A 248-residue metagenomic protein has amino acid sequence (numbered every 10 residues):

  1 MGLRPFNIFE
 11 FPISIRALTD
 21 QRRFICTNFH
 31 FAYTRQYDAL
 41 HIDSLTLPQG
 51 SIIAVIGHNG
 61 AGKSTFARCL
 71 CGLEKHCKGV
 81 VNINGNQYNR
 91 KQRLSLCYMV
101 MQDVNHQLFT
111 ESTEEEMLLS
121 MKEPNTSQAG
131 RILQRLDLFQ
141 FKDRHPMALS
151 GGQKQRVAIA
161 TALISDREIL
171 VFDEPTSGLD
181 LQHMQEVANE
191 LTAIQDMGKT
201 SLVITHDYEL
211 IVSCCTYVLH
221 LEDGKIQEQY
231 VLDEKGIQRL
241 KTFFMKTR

Functional and structural regions predicted by a protein language model:
M1-R4, K225-T247: Conserved beta-strand-loop-alpha-helix hinge in the C-terminal portion of ABC ATPase nucleotide-binding domains
C71: Helix-to-loop junction immediately C-terminal to a conserved catalytic motif
T126-F141: Conserved ABC ATPase "signature" region
H145-L149, Q153: Conserved ABC ATPase signature
I159: Hydrophobic anchor residue at the start of the ABC signature
L170-D173: Catalytic Walker B motif of ABC-type/P-loop ATPase nucleotide-binding domains
T205-H206: H-loop/switch region of ABC-family ATPase nucleotide-binding domains
